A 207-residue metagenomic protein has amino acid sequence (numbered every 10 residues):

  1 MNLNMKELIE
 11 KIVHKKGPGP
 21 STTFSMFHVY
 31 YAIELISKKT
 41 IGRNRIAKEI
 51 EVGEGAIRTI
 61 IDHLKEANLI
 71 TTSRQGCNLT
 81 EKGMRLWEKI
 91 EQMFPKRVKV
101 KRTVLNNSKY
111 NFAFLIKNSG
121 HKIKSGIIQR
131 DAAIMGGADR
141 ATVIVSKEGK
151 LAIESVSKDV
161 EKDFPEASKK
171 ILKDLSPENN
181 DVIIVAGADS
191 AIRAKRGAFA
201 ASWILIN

Functional and structural regions predicted by a protein language model:
N2-Y30: Short alpha-helical segments that sit at the start of domains
L35-G42: Short capping segments at the starts of secondary-structure elements
N44, D62: Residues within the helices of the helix-turn-helix
R45-I50: A short acidic, leucine-rich amphipathic alpha-helix
K65-Q75: A short, conserved structural fragment
Q75-I90: Basic, amphipathic "hinge/linker" alpha-helix immediately C-terminal to the N-terminal HTH DNA-binding motif
L105-L205: Mid-protein regulatory/catalytic core that forms ligand/cofactor-binding pockets and protein-protein interaction
